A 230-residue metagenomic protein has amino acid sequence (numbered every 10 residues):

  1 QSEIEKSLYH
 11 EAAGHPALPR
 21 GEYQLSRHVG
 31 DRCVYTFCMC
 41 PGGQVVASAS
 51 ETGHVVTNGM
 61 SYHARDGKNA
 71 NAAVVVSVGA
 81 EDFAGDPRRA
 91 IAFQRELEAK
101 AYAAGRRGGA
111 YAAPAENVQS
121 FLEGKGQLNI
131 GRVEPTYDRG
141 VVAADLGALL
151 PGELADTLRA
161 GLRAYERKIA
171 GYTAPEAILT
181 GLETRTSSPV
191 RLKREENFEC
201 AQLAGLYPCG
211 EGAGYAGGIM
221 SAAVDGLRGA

Functional and structural regions predicted by a protein language model:
Q1-A230: Residues forming the flavin
